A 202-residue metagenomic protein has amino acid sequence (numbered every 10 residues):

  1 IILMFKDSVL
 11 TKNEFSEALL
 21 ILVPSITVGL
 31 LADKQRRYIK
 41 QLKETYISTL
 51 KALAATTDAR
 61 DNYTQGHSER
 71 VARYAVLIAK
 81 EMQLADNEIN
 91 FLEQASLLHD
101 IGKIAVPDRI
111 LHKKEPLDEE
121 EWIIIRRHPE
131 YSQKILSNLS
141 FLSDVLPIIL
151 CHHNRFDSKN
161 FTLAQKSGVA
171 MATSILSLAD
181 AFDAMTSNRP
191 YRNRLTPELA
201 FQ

Functional and structural regions predicted by a protein language model:
I1-N13: Hydrophobic transmembrane alpha-helices
I2, T27-L31, D183: Residue-level signal for alpha-helical transmembrane segments in multi-pass membrane proteins
L3-M4, I26, A52, I78: Alpha-helical transmembrane segments of multipass membrane proteins
L10-L22: Loop-to-transmembrane alpha-helix initiation sites
A18, T49-A52, R70, Y131: Membrane-proximal extracytoplasmic alpha-helices
I21-I47: Juxtamembrane or sensor-core-proximal signal-transducing alpha helices that couple sensory domains to cytosolic
E44-A59: Membrane-cytosol interface motif
D58-Q202: Metal-dependent catalytic cores of enzymes that make or break cyclic nucleotides and related phosphoester linkages
